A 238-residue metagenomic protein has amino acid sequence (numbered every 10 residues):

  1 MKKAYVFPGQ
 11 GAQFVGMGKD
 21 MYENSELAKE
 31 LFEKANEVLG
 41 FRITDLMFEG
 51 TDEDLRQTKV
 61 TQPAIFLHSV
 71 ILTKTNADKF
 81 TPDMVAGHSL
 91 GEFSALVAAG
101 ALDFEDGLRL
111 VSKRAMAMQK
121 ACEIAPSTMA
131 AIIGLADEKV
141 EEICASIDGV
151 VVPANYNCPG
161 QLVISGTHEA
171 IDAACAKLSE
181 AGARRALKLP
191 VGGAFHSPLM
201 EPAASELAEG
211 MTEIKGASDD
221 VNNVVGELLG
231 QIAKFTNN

Functional and structural regions predicted by a protein language model:
K2-V140, R185, L189, G226: FabD-like malonyl-/acyl-CoA
Q10-A12, L39, A99-E227: Alpha/beta catalytic cores of group-transfer enzymes, especially the acyltransferase/condensing modules of polyketide
